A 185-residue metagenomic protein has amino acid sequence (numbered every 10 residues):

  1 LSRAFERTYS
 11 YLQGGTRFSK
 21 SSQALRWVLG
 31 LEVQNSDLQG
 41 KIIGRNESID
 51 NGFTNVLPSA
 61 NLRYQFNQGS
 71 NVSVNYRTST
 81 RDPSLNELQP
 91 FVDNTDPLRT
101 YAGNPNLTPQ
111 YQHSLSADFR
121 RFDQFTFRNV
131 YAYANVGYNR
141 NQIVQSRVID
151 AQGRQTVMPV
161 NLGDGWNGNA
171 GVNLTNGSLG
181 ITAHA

Functional and structural regions predicted by a protein language model:
L1, G14, L29-N35, L62 (+6 more regions): Transmembrane beta-barrel strands of outer-membrane/channel proteins
L1-F5, A102, T108, F127-A185: Outer membrane beta-barrel strand-and-loop segments of large Gram-negative receptors, especially TonB-dependent
R3-S10, E47-T54, D93-P97, P105-Y111 (+1 more regions): Replace "Gram-negative outer membrane beta-barrel proteins" with "bacterial and organellar outer membrane beta-barrel
Y9-G15, F53-S59, A102, Q112-S116 (+1 more regions): Transmembrane beta-barrel architecture of outer-membrane proteins
Y9-S48, F53-R63: Surface-exposed extracellular loop regions of Gram-negative outer-membrane beta-barrel proteins
S22-L25, Q65-G69, Q112, F122-T126 (+1 more regions): Outer-membrane beta-barrel channels and translocator barrels
A24-R26, N35-I43, D50-G52, T80-N86 (+4 more regions): Gram-negative outer-membrane beta-barrel proteins
G69-H113, V136-R154, V160: Surface-exposed extracellular loop regions of Gram-negative outer-membrane beta-barrel proteins, predominantly
